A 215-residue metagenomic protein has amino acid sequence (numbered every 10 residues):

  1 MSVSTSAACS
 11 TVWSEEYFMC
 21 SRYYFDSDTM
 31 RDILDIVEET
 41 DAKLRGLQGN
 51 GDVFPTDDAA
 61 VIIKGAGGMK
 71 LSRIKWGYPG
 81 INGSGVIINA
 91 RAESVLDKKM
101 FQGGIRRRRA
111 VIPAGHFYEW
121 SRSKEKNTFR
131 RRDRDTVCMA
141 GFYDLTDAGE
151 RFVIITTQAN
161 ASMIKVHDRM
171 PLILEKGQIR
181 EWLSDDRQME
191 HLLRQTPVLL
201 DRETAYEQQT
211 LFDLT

Functional and structural regions predicted by a protein language model:
S2-T215: Short linear sequence motif anchored by a di-proline
